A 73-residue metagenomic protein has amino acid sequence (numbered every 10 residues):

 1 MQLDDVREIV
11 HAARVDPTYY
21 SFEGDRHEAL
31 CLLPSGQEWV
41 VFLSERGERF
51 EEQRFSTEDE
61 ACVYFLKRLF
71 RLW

Functional and structural regions predicted by a protein language model:
M1, F50-S56: Short, exposed beta-strand "edge-strand" segments with a Pro/Gly-rich flavor and a Y/T-containing core
M1-G24: Negatively charged, low-complexity tracts enriched in Asp/Glu with abundant Ser/Thr
I9-V10, E45, R54-F55: Alpha-helical interaction segments
A12-A13, A29, P34, A61: A sequence-composition feature that detects small, non-aromatic residues
A12-V15, E48, T57-E58: Short linear sequence motifs
P17-Y20, V40, C62: Intrinsically disordered, low-complexity segments enriched in small/polar residues
G24-F50, R68: Short aromatic-glycine-(Arg/Gly/Cys) micro-motifs in beta-strand/loop hairpins
R54-L72: A short, charged, amphipathic alpha-helix used as a generic interaction element across diverse proteins
